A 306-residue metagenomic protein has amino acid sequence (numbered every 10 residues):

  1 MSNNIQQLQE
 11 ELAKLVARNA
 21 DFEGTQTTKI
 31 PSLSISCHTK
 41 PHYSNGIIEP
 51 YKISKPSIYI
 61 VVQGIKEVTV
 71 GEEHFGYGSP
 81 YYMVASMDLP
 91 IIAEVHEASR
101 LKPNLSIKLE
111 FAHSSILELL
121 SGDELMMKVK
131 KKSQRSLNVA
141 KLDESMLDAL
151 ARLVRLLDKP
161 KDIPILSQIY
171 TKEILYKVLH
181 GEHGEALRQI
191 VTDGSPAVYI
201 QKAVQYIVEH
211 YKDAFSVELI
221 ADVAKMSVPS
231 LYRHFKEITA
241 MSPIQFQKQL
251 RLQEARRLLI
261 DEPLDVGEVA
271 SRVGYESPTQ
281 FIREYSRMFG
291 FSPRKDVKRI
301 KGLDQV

Functional and structural regions predicted by a protein language model:
M1-P31, I47-I48, K132-Q134: A short, N-terminal "cap"/entry segment at the start of jelly-roll beta-barrel domains of the cupin/DSBH fold
T27-K128: N-terminal regulatory/effector-sensing and dimerization cores that precede helix-turn-helix DNA-binding domains
P50, D158-P164, A186-I190: Hydrophobic/aromatic-rich alpha-helical bundle segments in the mid-to-C-terminal region
F75, K161-I169, E218: Short, solvent-exposed positions on alpha-helices
S121-D148: Aromatic/histidine-rich interaction motifs
A140-R155, Q168-T171, L175, L179 (+4 more regions): A short, Lys/Arg-enriched amphipathic alpha-helix from helix-turn-helix/homeodomain DNA-binding modules
E173, K177-H183, T192, V208-H210 (+3 more regions): Basic/polar phosphate-binding segments, predominantly the helix-turn-helix DNA-binding elements of transcriptional
K298-V306: Generic C-terminal helix-cap and adjacent flexible tail
